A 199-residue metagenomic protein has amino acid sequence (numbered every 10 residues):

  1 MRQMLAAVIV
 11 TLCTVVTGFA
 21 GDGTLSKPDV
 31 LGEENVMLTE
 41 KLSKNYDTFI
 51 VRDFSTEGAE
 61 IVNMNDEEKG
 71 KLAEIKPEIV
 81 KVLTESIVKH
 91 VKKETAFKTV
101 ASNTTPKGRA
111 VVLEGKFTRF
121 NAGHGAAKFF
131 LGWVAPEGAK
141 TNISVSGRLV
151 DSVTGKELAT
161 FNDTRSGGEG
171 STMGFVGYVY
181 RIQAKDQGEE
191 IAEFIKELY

Functional and structural regions predicted by a protein language model:
M1-M4: Positively charged n-region of N-terminal signal peptides that target proteins for export
A7-V15: Bacterial N-terminal signal peptides
F19-E85, G123, G174, E193-Y199: A structural "domain/chain start" motif
G21-K27, K93-E94, S102-K156, G168-G174: Surface-exposed short loop/turn segments
D53-G58, R119, F161-G167: Short, small-residue-rich loop/turn micro-motifs
G70-A73, E137-S144, V150-E197: Short secondary-structure boundary motifs at beta->alpha junctions and helix caps
I79-K98: Short, well-structured hydrophobic secondary-structure segments
